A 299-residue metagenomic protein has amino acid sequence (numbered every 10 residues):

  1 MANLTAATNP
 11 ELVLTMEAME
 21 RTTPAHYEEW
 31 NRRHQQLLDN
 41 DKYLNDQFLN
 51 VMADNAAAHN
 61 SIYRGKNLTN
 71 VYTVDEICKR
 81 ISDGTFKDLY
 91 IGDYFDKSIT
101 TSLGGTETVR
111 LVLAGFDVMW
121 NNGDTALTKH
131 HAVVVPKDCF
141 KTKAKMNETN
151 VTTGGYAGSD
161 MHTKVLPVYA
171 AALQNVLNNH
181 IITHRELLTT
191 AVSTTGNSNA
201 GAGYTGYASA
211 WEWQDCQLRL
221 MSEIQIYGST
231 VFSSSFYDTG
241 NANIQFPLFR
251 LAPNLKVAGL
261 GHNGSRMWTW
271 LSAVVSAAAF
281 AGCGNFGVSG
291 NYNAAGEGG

Functional and structural regions predicted by a protein language model:
M1-L49: Extracellular "spike/adhesin" assembly and maturation modules and analogous cytosolic coiled-coil scaffolds
A53-G299: Collagenous Gly-X-Y triple-helix signature in extracellular proteins
